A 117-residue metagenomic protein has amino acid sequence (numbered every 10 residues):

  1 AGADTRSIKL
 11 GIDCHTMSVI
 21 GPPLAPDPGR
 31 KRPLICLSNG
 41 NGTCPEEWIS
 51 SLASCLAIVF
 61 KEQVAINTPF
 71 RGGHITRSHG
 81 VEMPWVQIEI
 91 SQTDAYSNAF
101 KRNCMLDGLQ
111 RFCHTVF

Functional and structural regions predicted by a protein language model:
A1-S97: Catalytic cores of processing enzymes, dominated by hydrolases/peptidases, characterized by acidic/His-rich
Y96-F117: His/Asp/Glu-rich mid-to-C-terminal helical/loop segments that flank catalytic regions of hydrolases
